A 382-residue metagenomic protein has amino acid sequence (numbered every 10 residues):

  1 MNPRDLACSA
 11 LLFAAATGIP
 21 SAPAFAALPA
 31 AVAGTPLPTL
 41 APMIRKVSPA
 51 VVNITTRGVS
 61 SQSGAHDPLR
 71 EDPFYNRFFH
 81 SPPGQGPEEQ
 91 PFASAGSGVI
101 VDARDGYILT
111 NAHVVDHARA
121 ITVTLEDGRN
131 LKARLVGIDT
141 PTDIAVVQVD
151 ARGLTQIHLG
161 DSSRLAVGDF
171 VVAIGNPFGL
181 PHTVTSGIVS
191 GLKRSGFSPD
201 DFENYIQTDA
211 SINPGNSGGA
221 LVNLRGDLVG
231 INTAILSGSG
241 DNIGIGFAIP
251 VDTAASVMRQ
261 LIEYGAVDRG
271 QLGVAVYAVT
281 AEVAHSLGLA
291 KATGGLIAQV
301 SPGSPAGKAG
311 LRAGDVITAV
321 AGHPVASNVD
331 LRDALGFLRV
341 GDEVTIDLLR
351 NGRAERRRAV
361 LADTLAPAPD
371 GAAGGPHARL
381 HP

Functional and structural regions predicted by a protein language model:
M1-N2, A298: Protein maturation boundaries and topogenic segments
N2-T17: Sec-dependent N-terminal signal peptides
S9, S21, F74-Y75: N-terminal leader/targeting signatures
A15-F25: C-terminal segment of classical bacterial N-terminal signal peptides
F25-A309, A319-T345, L349-R356, V360-H381: Serine-dependent protease modules
G314: Conserved catalytic motifs of ABC-family nucleotide-binding domains
